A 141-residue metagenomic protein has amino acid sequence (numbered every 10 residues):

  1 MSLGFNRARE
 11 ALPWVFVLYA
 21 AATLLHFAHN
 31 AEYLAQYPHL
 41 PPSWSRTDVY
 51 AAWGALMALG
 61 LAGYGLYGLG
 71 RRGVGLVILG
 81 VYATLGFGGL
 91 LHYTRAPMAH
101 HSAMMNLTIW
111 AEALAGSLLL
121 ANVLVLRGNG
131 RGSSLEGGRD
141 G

Functional and structural regions predicted by a protein language model:
M1-A22: Cytosolic juxtamembrane helix and N-cap/initiation of the first transmembrane helix
E10-W14, A113-G137: Membrane-water interface at the C-terminal end of transmembrane alpha helices
V15-R46: Hydrophobic transmembrane helix segments
Y19-A28, G80-H92: Aromatic-anchored segments of alpha-helical transmembrane domains
P38-T47, M98-A111: Non-cytosolic membrane-interface motifs at loop->transmembrane helix junctions
S43-L59: Interfacial helix-start motif at the membrane-water boundary
A55-R71: Canonical alpha-helical transmembrane segments
G68-L79, F87-T108, R127-G128: Membrane-helix boundary connector in multi-pass membrane proteins
